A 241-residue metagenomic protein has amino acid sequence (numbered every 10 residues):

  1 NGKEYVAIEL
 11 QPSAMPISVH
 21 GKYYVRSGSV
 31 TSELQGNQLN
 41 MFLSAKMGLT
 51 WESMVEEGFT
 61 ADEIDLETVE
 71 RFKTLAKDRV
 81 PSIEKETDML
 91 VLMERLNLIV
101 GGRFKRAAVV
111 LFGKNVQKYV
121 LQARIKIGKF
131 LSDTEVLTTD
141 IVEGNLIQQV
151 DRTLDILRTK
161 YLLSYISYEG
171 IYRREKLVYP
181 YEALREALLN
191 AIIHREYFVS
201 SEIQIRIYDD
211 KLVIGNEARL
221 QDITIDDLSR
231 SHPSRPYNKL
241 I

Functional and structural regions predicted by a protein language model:
N1-G21: N-terminal assembly/transducer modules of large multi-domain enzymes, emphasizing dimerization/partner-binding
S13-M15, K22, S27-I241: Active-site helix-to-loop segments that bind/position phosphate- or nucleotide-bearing substrates and donors across
